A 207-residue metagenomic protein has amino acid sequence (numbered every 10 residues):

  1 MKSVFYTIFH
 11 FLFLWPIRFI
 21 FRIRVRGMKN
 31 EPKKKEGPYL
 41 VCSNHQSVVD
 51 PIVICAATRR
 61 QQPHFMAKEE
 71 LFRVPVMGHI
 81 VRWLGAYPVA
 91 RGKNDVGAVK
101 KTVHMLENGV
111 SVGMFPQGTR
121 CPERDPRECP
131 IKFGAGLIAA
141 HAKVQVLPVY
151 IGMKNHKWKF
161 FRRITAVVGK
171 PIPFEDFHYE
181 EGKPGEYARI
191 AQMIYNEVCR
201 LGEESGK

Functional and structural regions predicted by a protein language model:
M1-L40, V49-V53, G78, G85-A86 (+1 more regions): Membrane-anchoring hydrophobic helices of lipid-metabolizing enzymes
V4, V99-K207: Non-catalytic C-terminal accessory region of glycerolipid acyltransferases and related lyso-lipid remodeling enzymes
P16-R18, T58, V81, M105 (+1 more regions): A generic structural signal for well-ordered alpha-helical segments
R22, R60-Q62, W83, G109 (+1 more regions): A generic structural signal for alpha->beta connector loops
V25-M28, V74, V96-V99: Structural motif corresponding to alpha-helix initiation and N-cap regions
K33-K93: Catalytic core of membrane glycerolipid acyltransferases/transacylases, capturing the structured, soluble-facing
G92-D95, E128: A conditional alpha-helix N-cap/helix-loop micro-motif detector
